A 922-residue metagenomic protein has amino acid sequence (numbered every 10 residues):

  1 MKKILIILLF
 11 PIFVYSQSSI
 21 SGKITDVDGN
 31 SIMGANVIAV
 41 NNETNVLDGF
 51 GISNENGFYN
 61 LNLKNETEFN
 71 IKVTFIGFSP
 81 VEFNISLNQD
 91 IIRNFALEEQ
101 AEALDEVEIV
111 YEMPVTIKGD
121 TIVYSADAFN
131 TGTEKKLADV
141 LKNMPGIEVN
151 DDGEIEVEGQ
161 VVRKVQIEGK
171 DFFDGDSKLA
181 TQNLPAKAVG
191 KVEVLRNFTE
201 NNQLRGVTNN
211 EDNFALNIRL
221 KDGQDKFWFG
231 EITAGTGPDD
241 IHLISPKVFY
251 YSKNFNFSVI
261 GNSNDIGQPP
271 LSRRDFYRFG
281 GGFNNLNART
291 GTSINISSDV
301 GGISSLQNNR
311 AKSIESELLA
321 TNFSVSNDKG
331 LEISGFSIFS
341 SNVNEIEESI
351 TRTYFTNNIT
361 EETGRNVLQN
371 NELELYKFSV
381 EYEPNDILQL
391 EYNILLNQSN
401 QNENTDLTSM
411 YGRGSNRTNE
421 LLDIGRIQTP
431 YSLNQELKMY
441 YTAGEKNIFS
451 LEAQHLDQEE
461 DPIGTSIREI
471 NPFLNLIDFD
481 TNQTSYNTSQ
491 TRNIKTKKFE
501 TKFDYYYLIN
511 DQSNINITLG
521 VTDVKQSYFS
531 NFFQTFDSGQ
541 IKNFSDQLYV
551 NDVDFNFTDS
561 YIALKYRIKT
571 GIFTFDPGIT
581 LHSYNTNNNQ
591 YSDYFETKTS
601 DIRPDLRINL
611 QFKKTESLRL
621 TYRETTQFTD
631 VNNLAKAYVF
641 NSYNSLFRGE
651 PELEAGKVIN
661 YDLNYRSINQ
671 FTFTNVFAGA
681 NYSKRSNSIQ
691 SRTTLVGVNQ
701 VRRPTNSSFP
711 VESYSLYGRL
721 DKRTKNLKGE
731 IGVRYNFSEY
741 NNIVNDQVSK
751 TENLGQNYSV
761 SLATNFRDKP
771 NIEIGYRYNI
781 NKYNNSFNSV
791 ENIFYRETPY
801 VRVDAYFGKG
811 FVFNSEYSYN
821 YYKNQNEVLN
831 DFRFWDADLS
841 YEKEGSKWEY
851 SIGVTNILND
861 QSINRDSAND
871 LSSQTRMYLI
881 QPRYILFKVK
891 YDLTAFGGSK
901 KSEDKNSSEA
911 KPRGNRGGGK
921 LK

Functional and structural regions predicted by a protein language model:
Q17, G29, N56-F58, S79 (+15 more regions): Membrane-proximal, glycine/serine-rich, low-complexity loop/turn segments characteristic of large bacterial
S21-M33: Structural motif
V40-V46, E68-F83: A short, solvent-exposed loop/turn motif at the edges and junctions of modular extracellular/periplasmic domains
E43-F58: Short, acidic Ser/Thr/Gly-rich low-complexity loop/linker segments typical of extracellular and cell-surface proteins
A311-S313, V367-N370, G425-Y431, T491-K495 (+9 more regions): Replace "Gram-negative outer membrane beta-barrel proteins" with "bacterial and organellar outer membrane beta-barrel
G364, K498-E500, F544-V550, R648 (+3 more regions): Outer membrane beta-barrel strand-and-loop segments of large Gram-negative receptors, especially TonB-dependent
N514-L618, N788: Signature of Gram-negative outer-membrane beta-barrel scaffolds
S759-R777, N792-K922: Conserved C-terminal beta-signal and adjacent last beta-strands/turns of outer-membrane beta-barrel proteins
